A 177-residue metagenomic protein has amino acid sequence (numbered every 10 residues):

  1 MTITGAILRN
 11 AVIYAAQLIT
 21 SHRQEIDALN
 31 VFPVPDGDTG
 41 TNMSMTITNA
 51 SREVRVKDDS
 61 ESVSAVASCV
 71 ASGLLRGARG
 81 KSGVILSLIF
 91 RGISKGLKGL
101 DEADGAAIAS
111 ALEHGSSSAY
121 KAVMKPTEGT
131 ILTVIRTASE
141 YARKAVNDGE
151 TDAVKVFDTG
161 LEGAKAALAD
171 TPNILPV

Functional and structural regions predicted by a protein language model:
M1-V177: N-terminal loops that bind phosphate or other acidic moieties and the adjacent beta-alpha structural core
